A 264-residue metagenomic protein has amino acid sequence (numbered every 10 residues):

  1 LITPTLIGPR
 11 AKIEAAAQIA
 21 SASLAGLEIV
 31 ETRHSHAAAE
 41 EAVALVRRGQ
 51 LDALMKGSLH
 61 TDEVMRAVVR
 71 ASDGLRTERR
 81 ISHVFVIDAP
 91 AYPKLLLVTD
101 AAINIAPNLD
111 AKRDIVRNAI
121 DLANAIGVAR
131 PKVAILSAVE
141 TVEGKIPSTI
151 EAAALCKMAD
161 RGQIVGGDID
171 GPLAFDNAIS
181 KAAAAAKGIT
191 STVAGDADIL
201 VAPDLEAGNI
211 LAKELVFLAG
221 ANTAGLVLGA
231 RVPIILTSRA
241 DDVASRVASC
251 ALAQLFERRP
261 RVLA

Functional and structural regions predicted by a protein language model:
L1-V193, D198-A264: Anion-binding alpha/beta catalytic cores of soluble intermediary-metabolism enzymes, centered on
